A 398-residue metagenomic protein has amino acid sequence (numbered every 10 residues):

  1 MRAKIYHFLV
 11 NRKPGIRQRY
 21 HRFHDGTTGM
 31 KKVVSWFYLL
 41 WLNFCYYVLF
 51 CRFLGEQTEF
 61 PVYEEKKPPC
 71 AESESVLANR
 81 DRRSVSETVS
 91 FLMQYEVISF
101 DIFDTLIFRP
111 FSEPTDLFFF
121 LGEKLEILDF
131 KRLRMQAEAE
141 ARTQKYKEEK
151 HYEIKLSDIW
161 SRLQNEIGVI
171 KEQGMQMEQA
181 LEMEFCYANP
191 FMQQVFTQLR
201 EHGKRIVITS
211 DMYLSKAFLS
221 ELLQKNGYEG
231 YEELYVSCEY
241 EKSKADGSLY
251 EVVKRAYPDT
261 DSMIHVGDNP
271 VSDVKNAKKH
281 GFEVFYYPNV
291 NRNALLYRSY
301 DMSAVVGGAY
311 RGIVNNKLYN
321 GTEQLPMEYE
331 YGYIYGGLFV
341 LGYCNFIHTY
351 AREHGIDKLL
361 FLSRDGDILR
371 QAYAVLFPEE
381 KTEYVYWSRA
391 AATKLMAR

Functional and structural regions predicted by a protein language model:
M1-F100, E328-Y331, Y335-G355, D365-L369: Non-catalytic pre-domain segments flanking phosphatase-related domains
V89-M135: Active-site neighborhood of HAD-like aspartate-dependent phosphohydrolases
S99, V207, D211, I356-S363: Short glycine-rich phosphate-binding loop at a beta-alpha junction
E149-I208: Short, acidic loop-to-helix structural element flanking the phosphoryl-transfer center in phosphate-processing enzymes
R200-V207, M212-C238, L376-P378: Substrate-recognition/cap helix-loop segment adjacent to the acidic, metal-dependent catalytic center of Asp-based
A245-V271: Conserved Lys-Pro-Asp/Glu-containing loop-to-beta segment of HAD-superfamily phosphomonoesterases, centered on
N269-V284: Acidic, divalent-metal-coordinating active-site segment for phosphoryl/phosphodiester hydrolysis, typified by short
K381-R398: Long, charge-dense
